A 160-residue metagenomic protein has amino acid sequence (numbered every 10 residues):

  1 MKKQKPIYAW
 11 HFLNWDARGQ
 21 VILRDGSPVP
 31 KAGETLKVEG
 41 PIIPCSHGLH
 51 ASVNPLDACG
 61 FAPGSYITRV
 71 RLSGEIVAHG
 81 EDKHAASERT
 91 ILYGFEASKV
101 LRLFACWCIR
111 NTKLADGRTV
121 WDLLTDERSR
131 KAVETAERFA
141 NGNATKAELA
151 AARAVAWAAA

Functional and structural regions predicted by a protein language model:
M1-A160: Short, glycine-biased loop/turn motifs at secondary-structure junctions and in low-complexity Ser/Thr/Pro-rich termini
